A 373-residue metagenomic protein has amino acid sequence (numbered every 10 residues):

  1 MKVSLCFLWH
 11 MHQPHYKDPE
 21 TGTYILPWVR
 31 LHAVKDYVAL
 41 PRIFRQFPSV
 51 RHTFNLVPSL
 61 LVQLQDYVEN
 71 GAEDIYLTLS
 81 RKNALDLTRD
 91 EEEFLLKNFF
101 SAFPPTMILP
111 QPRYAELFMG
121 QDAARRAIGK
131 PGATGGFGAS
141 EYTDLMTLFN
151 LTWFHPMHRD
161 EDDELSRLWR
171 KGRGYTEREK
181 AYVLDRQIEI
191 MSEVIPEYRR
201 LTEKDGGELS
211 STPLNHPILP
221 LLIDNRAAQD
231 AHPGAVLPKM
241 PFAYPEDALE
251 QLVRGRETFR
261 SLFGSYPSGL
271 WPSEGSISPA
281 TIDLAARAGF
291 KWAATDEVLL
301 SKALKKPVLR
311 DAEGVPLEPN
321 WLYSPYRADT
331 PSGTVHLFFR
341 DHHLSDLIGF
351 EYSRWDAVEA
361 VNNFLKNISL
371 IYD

Functional and structural regions predicted by a protein language model:
M1-H52, S59-Y182, E203: N-terminal regions that are enriched for targeting/export leaders and immediately downstream pro/stem segments
M1-K2, I43-S49, I195-S211, R226-A228 (+3 more regions): Acidic (Asp/Glu)-rich catalytic clusters
H10, F44, S210-T212, L270 (+2 more regions): Conserved, mostly hydrophobic/aromatic
K17-P27, T176-A181, D230-Y244, G264-S268 (+1 more regions): Glycine- and acidic
L31, S273-D373: Active-site-adjacent pocket scaffolds in enzyme catalytic domains
N55-L60, P213-H216, G269-S278, V298: Short, solvent-exposed turn/loop segments enriched in Gly/Ser/Thr/Pro and often Arg
G71-L109, Q229-L249, A286-A328: Acidic, His- and aromatic-enriched active-site or binding-groove loops in soluble protein domains that engage sugars
G234-E274, K366-D373: CE4/NodB-like, metal-dependent polysaccharide N-deacetylase domain that modifies extracellular/periplasmic N-acetylated
